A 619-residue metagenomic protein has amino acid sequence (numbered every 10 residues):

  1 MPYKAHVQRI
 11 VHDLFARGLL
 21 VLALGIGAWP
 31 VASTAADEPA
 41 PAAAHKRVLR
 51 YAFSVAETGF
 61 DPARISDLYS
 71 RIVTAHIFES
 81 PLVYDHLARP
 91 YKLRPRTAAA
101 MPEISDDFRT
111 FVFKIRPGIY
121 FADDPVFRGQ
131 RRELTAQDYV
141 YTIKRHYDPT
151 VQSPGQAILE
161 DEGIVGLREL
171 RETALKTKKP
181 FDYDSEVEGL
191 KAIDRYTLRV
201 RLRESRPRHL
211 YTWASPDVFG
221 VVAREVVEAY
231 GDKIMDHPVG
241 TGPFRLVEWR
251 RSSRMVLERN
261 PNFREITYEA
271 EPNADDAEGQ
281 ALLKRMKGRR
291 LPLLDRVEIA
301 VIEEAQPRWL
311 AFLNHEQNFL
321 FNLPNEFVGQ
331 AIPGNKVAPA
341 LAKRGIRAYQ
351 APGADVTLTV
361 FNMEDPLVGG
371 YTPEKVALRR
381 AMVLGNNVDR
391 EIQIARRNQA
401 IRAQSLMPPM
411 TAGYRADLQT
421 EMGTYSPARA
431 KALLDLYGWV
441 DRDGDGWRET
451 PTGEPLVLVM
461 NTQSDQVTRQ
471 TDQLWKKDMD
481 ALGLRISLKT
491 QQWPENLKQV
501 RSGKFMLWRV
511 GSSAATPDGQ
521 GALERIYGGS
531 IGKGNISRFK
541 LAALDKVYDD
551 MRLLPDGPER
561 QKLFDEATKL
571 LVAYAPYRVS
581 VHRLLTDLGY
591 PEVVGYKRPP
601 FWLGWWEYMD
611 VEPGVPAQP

Functional and structural regions predicted by a protein language model:
M1-L14: N-terminal secretory signal peptides that target proteins for export/translocation
V11, D37-P41, H86-L87, P102 (+11 more regions): Extracytoplasmic/periplasmic ligand-capture domains
A16-W29: Bacterial N-terminal signal peptides
W29-P39: Signal peptide processing junction and immediate N-terminal pro/mature segment of secreted/exported proteins
E38-S54: Short N-terminal segments immediately surrounding and downstream of signal-peptide cleavage
A52-D106, V239: N-terminal lobe/hinge region of extracytoplasmic solute-binding protein
P207, V218-A223: Aromatic-residue-lined binding/catalytic grooves and analogous aromatic/hydrophobic interfacial grooves in multimeric
S580: Active-site-proximal polar cores
